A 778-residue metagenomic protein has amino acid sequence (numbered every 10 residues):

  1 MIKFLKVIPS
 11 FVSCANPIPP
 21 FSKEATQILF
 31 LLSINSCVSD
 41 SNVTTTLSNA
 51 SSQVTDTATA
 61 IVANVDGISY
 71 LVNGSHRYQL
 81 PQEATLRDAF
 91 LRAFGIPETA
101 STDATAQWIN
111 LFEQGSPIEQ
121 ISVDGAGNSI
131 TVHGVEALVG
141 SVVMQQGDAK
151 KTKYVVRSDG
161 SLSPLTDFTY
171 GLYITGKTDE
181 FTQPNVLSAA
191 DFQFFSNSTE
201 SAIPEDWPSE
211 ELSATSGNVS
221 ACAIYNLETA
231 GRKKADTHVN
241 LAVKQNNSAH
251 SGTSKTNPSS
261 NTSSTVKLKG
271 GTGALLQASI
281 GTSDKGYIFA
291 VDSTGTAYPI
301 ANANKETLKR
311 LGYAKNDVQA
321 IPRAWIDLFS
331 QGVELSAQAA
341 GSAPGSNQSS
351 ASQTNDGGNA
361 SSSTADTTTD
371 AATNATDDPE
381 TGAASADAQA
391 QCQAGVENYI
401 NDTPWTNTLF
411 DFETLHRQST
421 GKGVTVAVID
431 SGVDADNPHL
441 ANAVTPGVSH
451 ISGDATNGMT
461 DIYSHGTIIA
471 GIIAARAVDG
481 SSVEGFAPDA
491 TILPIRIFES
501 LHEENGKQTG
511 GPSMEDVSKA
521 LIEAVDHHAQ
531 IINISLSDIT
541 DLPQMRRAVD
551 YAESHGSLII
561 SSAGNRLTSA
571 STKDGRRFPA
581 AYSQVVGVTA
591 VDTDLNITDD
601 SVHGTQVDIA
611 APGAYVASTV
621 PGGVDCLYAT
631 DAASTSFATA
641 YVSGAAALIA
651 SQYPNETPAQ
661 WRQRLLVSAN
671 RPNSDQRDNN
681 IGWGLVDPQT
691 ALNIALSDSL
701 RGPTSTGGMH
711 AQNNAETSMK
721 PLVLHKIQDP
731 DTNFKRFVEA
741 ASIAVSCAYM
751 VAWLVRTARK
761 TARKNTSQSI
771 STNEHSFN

Functional and structural regions predicted by a protein language model:
M1-G357: Short, surface-exposed polybasic-aromatic patches that bind anionic ligands, especially phosphate groups
T296-A297, G432-A435, H450-S452, V478-D479 (+8 more regions): Solvent-exposed loop/turn segments at secondary-structure junctions within structured extracellular/periplasmic domains
Q353, G358-G423, P438-H439: Protease zymogen maturation seam
T373, Y653-S746, A752, S769-N778: C-terminal subdomain of the subtilisin-like protease fold in secreted/lumenal serine endopeptidases
T414-V426, V433-P446, N457-G510, D541 (+3 more regions): Subtilisin-like serine protease catalytic core
G471, T509-I531: Substrate-binding/charge-relay-adjacent region of secreted/lumenal peptidase catalytic domains
Q530-G622, L666-S668: Catalytic-core segments of hydrolase enzymes
G613-W683: Hydrolase catalytic cores
